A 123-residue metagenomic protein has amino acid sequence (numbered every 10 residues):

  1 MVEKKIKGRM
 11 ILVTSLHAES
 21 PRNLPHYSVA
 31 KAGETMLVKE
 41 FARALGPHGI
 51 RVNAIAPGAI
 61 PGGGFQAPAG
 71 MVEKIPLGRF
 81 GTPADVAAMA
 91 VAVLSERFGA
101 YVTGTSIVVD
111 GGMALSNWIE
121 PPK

Functional and structural regions predicted by a protein language model:
M1-K5, A42-R43, V91, S95-E96: Amphipathic alpha-helical dimer-interface segment in Rossmann-like NAD(P)H-dependent oxidoreductases
V2, R9-G33, V38-P47: Catalytic loop of short-chain dehydrogenase/reductase
K4, G78, S95-G99, W118: Generic structural signal for alpha-helix termini and adjacent loop/cap motifs
N23, I50, A54-A67, W118: Short beta-loop-alpha junction of Rossmann-like oxidoreductase domains
T35-V38, L45-I60, F98-V109: Conserved Rossmann-fold SDR core element
F65-D85: Catalytic Tyr-x(3-8)-Lys segment
P83-V109, A114: C-terminal substrate-recognition "lid" of short-chain dehydrogenase/reductases
E120-K123: A short alpha/beta connector and helix-capping loop motif
